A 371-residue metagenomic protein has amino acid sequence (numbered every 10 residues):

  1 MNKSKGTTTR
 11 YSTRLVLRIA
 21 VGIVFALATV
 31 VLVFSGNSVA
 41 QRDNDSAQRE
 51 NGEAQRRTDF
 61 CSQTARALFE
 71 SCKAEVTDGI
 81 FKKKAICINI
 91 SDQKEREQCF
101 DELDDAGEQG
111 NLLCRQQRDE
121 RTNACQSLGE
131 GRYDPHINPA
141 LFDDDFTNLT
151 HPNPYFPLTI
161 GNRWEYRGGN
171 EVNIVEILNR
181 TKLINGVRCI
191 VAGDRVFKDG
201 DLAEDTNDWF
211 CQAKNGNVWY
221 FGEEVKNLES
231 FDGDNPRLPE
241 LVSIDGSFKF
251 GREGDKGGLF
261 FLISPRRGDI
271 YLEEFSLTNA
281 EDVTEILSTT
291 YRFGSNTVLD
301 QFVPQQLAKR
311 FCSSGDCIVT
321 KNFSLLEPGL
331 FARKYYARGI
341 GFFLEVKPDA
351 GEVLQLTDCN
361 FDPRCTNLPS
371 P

Functional and structural regions predicted by a protein language model:
M1-L17: N-terminal secretory signal peptides that target proteins for export/translocation
G6-T8, V21, N44, N51-E53 (+1 more regions): Intrinsically disordered, low-complexity segments enriched in glycine/proline and serine/threonine
A20-L32: Bacterial N-terminal signal peptides
A40-Y133: Soluble, non-transmembrane alpha-helical interaction regions
L113-P371: Conserved functional acidic sites
